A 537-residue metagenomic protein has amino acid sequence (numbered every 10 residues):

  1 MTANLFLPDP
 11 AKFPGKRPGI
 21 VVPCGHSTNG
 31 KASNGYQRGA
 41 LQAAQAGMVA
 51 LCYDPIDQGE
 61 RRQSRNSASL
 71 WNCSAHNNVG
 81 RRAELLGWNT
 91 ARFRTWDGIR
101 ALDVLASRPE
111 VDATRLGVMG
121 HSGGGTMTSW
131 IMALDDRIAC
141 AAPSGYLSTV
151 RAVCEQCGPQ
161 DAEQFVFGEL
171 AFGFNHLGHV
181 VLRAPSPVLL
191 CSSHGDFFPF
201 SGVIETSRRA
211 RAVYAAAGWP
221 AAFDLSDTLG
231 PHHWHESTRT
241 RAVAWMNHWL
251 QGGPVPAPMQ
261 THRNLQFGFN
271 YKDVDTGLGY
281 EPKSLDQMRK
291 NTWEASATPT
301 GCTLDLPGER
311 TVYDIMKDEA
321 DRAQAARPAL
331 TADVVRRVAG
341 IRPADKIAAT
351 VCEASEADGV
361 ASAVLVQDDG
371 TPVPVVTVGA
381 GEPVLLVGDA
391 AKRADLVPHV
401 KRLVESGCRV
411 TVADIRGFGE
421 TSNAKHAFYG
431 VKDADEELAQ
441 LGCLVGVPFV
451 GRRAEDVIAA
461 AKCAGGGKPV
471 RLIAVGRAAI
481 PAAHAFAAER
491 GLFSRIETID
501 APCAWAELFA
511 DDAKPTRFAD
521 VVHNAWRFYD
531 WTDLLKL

Functional and structural regions predicted by a protein language model:
M1, G15, A184, C191-P374 (+5 more regions): Alpha/beta-hydrolase-fold serine-hydrolase catalytic core, especially in secreted/extracellular enzymes
L7: Conserved catalytic/binding loops enriched for acidic/polar residues
K12-I99, V104-S107, S148-C157, F165 (+2 more regions): Cap/lid segment of the alpha/beta-hydrolase catalytic domain
V22, M119, D224-L229, I473: Extended hydrophobic secondary-structure segments that form protein cores and membrane-embedded regions
S27, A46, R100-F172, A460-F528 (+1 more regions): Primarily recognizes the serine-hydrolase "nucleophile elbow" in alpha/beta-hydrolase and SGNH/GDSL folds
S27-R38, L70-S74, L85-W96, V118-S129 (+5 more regions): Alpha-helix capping and helix-loop boundary segments enriched in small/acidic/polar residues
S33-N34, G39, G59-V79, A83 (+11 more regions): Primarily the internal scaffold of c-type cytochrome electron-transfer domains, especially repeated/multiheme c-type
D54, M119, S144-G145, C191 (+3 more regions): Alpha/beta-hydrolase-fold catalytic nucleophile elbow
